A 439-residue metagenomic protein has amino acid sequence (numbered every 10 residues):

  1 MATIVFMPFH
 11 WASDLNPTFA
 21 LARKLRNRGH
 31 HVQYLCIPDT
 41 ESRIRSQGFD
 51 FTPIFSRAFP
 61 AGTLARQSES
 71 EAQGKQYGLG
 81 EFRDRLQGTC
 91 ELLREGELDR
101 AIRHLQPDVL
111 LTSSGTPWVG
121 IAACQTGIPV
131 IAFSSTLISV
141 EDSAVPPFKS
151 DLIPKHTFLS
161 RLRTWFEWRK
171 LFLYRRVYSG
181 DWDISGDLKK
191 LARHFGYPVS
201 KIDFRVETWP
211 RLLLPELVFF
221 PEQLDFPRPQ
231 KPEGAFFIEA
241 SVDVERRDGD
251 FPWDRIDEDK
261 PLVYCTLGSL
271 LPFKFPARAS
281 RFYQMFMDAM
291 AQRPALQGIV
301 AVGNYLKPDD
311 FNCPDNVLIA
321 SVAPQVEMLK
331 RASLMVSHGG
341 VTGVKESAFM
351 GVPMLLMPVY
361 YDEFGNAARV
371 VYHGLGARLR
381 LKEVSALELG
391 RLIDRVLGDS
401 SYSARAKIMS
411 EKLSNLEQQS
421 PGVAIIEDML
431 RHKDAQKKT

Functional and structural regions predicted by a protein language model:
A22, L110, N316, A320-R369: A donor-sugar binding/catalytic signature common to diverse glycosyltransferases and related nucleotide-sugar
Q33-E81: Conserved nucleotide-sugar phosphate-binding/catalytic loop shared by glycosyltransferases and other
Q67-V119, W168-E207, R211: Conserved nucleotide-sugar donor-binding subdomain of glycosyltransferases
G88-W165, R211, E216-V218, E222-D225: Conserved nucleotide-sugar donor-interacting segment of glycosyltransferase catalytic cores, predominantly GT-B
R175-L262, T266-L267, Y305: A nucleotide-sugar donor-handling region in carbohydrate enzymes
C265-L267, F286-L318: Catalytic donor nucleotide-activated moiety binding site of glycosyltransferases and closely related
Y361-L392, A404: Change "using UDP/GDP/dTDP sugars" to "using nucleotide sugars
A386-T439: C-terminal amphipathic helix plus adjacent low-complexity, charged tail appended to glycosyltransferase catalytic
